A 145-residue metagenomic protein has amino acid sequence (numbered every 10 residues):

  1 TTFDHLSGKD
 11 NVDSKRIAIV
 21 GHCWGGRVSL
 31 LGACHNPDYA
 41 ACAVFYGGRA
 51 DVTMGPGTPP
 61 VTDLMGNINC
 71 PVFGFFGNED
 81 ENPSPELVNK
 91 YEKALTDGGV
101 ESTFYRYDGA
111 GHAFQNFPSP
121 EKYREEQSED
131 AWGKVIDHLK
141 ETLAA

Functional and structural regions predicted by a protein language model:
T1-A145: N-terminal cap/leader regions of alpha/beta-hydrolase-fold enzymes, predominantly small-molecule hydrolases
